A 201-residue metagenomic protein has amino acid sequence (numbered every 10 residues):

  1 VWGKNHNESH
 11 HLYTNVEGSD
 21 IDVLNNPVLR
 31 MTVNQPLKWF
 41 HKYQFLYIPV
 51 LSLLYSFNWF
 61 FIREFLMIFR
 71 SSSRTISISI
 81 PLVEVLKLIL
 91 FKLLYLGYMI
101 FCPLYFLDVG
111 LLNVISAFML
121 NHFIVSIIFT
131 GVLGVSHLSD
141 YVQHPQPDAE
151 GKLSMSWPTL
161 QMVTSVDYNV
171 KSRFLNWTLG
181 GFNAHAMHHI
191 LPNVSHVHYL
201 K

Functional and structural regions predicted by a protein language model:
V1-I80, H144, A149-K201: Membrane-embedded catalytic scaffold of the fatty acid hydroxylase/desaturase
H6, E17, P103, F129-L133 (+1 more regions): Structured catalytic/translocation cores of nucleotide/phosphate-coupled proteins
F45-F57, I80-G131: Alpha-helical bilayer-embedded segments of polytopic membrane proteins, i.e., transmembrane/intramembrane helices
R70, F106, G110, S136-H144: Membrane-interfacial segments
L120-G134, L138-S139, H144, K201: C-terminal, active-site-flanking charged/polar segments
